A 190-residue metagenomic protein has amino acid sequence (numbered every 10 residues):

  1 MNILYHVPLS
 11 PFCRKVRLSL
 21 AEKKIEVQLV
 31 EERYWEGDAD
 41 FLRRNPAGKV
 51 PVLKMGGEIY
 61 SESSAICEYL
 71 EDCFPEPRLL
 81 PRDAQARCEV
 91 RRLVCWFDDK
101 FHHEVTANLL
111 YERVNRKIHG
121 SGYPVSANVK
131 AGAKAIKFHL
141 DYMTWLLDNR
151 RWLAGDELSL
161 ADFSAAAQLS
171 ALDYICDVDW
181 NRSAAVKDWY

Functional and structural regions predicted by a protein language model:
M1-K130, T144: GST-like domain detector, emphasizing the conserved glutathione-binding G-site in the N-terminal thioredoxin-like
F97-Y190: GST-like fold's C-terminal all-alpha helical module
